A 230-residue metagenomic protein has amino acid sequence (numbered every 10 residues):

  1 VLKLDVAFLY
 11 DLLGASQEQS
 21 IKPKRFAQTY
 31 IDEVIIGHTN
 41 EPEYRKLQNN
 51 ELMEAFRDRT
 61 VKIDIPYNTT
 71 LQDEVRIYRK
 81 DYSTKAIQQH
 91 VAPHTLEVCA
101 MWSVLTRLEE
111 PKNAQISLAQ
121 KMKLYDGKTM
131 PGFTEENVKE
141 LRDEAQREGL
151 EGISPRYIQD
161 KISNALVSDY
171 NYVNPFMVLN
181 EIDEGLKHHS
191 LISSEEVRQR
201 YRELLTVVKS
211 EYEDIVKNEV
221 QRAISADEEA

Functional and structural regions predicted by a protein language model:
V1-Q89, L105-T106: Canonical AAA+ ATPase core
V6-A7, K46-L47, L108-K112, Y170-F176: Short, solvent-exposed secondary-structure capping/transition elements
A15-K22, E41, R59, I63-P66 (+7 more regions): Conserved, well-folded catalytic cores of nucleic-acid-processing and energy-transducing macromolecular machines
I31-I35, E54-R57, V75, R79 (+8 more regions): A sequence-level detector of short, solvent-exposed, charge-rich linear segments
T39-L47, P66-N68, S103-A114, L124-K139 (+2 more regions): Short, charged low-complexity intrinsically disordered segments located at boundaries of structured domains
M53, T70, V91-A92, E151-Y157 (+2 more regions): General structural signal for secondary-structure boundaries
T69-L166: Conserved AAA+ ATPase small/helical "lid" subdomain
N164, S168-A230: Terminal-proximal interaction/regulatory segments of ATP-powered molecular machines
